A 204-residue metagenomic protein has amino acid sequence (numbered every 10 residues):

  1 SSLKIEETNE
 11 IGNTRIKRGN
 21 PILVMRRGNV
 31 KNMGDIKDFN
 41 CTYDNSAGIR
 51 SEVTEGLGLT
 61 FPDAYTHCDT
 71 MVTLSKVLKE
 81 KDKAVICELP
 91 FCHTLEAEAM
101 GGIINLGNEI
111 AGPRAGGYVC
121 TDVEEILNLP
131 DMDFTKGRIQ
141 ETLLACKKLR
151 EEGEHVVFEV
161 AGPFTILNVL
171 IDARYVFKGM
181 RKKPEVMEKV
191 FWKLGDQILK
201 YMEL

Functional and structural regions predicted by a protein language model:
S1-S2: Serine residues within intrinsically disordered or low-complexity segments
I5-I22: Ser/Thr-rich, low-complexity intrinsically disordered segments
E7, E52-F61, E159-G162, V176: Aromatic-residue detector
N9, V30-F39, K148-V156: Generic structural signal for short, solvent-exposed loop/turn connectors between secondary structure elements
L23-N108: N-terminal basic, low-complexity leaders that serve as flexible interaction/assembly modules and, when applicable, as
N105-E203: Active-site-proximal, glycine-rich beta->alpha crossover segments in alpha/beta enzymes that shape flexible
